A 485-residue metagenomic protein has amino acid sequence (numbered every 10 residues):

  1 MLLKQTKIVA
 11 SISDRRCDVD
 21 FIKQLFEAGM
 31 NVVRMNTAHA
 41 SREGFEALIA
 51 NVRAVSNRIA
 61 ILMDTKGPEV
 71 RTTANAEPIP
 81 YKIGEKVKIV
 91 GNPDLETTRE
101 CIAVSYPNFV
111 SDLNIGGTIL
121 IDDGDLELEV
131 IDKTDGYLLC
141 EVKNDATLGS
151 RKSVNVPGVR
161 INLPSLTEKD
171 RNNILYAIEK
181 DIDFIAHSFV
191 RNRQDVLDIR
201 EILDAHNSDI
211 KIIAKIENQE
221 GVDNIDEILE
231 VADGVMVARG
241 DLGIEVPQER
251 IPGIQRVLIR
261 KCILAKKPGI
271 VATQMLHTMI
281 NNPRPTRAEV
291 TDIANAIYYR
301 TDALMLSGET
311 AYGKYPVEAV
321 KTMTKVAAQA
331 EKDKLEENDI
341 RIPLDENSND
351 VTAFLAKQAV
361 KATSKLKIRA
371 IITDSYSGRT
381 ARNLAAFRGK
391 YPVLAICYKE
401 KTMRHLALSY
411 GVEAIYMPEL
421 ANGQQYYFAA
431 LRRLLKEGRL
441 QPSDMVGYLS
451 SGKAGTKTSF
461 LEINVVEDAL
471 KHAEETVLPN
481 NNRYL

Functional and structural regions predicted by a protein language model:
M1-L485: Non-catalytic helical/linker scaffolds that mediate oligomerization, partner binding, and domain coupling around large
